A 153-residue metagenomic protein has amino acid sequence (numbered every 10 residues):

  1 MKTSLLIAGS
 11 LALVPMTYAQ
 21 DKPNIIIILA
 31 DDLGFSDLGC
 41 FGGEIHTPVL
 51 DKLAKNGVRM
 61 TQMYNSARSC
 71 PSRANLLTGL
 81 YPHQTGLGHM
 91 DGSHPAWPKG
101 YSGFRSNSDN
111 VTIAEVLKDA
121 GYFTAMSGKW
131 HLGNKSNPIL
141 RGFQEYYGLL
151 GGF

Functional and structural regions predicted by a protein language model:
K2-S4, Y18-F153: Formylglycine-dependent sulfatase
T3-P15: Sec-dependent N-terminal signal peptides
